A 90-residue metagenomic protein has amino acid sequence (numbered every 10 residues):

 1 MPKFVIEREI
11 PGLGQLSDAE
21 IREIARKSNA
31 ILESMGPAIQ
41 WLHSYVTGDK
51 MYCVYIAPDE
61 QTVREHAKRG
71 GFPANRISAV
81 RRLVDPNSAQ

Functional and structural regions predicted by a protein language model:
M1-E33, Q40, K50, D85-Q90: Short S/T/G/P-rich N-terminal loop/turn motif that feeds into the first structured element of a domain
E9, S44, I56: Acidic/polar N-terminal loop/beta-strand segments that form early-domain functional surfaces
P11, C53, A67: Short, flexible active-site loop motifs that bind/organize anionic cofactors or intermediates
E20, T47, Y55-P58: Generic, well-ordered alpha-helical segments
P37-H43, R76: A short linear hydrophobic-aromatic micro-motif
W41-Y52, V63: Amphipathic, hydrophobic secondary-structure cores in small proteins
I56-L83: An amphipathic, aromatic/His-enriched active-site/gating alpha helix that lines ligand/cofactor pockets
